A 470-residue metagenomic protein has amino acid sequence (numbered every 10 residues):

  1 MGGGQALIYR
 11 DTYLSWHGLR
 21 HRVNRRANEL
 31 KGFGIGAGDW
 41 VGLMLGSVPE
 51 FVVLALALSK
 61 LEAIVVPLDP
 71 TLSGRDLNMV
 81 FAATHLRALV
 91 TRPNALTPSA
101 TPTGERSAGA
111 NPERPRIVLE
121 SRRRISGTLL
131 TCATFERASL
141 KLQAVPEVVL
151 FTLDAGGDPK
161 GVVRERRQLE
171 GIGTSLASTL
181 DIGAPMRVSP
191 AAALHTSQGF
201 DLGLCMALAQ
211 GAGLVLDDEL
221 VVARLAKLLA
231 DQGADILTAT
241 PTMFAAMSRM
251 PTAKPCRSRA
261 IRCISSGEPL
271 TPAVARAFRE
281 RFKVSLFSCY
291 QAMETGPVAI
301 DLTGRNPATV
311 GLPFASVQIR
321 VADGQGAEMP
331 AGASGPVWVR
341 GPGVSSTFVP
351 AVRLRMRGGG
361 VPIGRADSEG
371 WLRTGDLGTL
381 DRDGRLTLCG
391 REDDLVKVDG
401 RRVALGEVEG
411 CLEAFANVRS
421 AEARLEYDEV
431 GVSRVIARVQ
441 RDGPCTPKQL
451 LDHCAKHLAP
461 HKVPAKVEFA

Functional and structural regions predicted by a protein language model:
Q5-G34, D39-V48, V52, L56 (+2 more regions): Conserved AMP-binding/adenylate-forming core of the ANL superfamily
S15-H17, E147-T174: Conserved AMP-binding A3 loop
G32-F33, K60-L142, G443: Structural core segment of the AMP-binding/adenylate-forming
G42-M44, F51, A55, S59-A88 (+4 more regions): Short beta-strand->loop structural element characteristic of the AMP-binding/adenylate-forming
L72, G341, G370, G375-E468: AMP-binding/adenylate-forming catalytic core of the ANL superfamily
E170-R187, H195-I236, M250: Conserved AMP-binding/adenylation subdomain of ANL enzymes
A234-A239, S248-A308, Q318: Gly/Ser/Thr-rich phosphate-binding loop
L312-S316, Q325-R365, V403, C445: Conserved ATP/PPi-binding loop(s) of AMP-dependent carboxylate-activating enzymes
